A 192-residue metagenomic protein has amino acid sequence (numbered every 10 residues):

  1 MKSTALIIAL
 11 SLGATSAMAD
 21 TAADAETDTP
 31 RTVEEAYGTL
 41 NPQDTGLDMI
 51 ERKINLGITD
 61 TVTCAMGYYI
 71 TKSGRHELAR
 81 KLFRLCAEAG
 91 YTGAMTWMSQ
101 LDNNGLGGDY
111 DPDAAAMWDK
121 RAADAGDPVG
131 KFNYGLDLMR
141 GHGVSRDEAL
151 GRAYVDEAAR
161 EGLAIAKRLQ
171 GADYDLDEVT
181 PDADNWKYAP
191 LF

Functional and structural regions predicted by a protein language model:
L40-T45, K72-K81, G108-W118, S145-Y154 (+1 more regions): Structural signature of tandem alpha-helical TPR/SEL1-like repeats, specifically the intra-repeat loop/turn
D48-D60: TPR-adjacent "capping" and linker segments in tetratricopeptide-repeat scaffold/adaptor proteins
I58-L78, L85: Alpha-helical segment of the N-proximal tetratricopeptide repeat
D60, T92-T96, P128-K131, A164-A166: Helix-start (N-cap) detector for alpha-helical repeat units in TPR-like alpha-solenoids, especially tetratricopeptide
T63-T71, T96-N104, N133-R140, L169-L176: Hydrophobic face of amphipathic alpha-helices that form TPR/SEL1-like repeat modules and related alpha-solenoid
A159, L163-F192: Terminal, low-structured helical/coil segments at or just beyond the last alpha-helical repeat
